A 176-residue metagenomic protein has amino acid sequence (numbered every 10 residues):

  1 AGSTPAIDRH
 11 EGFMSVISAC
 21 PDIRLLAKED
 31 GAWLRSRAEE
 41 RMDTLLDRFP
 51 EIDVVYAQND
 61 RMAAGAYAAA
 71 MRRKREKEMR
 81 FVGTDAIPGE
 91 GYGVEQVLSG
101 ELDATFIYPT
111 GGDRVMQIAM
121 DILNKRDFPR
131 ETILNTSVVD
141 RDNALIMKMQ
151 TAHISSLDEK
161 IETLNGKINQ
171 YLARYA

Functional and structural regions predicted by a protein language model:
A1-M14, R35, G112: Extracytoplasmic ligand-binding site segments that recognize negatively charged/polar headgroups
A1-P5, C20, L26-A32: Short beta-strand->loop
F13, G31-E95: Hydrophobic alpha-helical
V16-C20, T44-R48, A69-R73, Q96 (+4 more regions): Structured segments of extracytoplasmic/periplasmic soluble domains in secreted or envelope-associated proteins
V16-I17, R114-A176: Hinge/cleft segment of the Venus flytrap/periplasmic-binding protein
L25, E51-I52, L102: Local beta-strand N-terminus motif with an aromatic residue
K77, V82-D140: Flexible loop/turn connectors
